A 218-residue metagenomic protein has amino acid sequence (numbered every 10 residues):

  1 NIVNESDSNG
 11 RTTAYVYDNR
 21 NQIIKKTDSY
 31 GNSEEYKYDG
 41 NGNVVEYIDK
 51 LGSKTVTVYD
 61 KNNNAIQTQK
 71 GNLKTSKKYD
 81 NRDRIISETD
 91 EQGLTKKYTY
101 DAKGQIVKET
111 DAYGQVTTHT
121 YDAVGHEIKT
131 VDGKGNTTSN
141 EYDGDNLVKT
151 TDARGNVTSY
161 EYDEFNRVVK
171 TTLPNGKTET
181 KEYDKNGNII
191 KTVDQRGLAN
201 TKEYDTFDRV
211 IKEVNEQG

Functional and structural regions predicted by a protein language model:
N1-D7, R11-D28, N32-D49, S53-D90 (+6 more regions): Beta-strand elements of repeat-based all-beta scaffolds
